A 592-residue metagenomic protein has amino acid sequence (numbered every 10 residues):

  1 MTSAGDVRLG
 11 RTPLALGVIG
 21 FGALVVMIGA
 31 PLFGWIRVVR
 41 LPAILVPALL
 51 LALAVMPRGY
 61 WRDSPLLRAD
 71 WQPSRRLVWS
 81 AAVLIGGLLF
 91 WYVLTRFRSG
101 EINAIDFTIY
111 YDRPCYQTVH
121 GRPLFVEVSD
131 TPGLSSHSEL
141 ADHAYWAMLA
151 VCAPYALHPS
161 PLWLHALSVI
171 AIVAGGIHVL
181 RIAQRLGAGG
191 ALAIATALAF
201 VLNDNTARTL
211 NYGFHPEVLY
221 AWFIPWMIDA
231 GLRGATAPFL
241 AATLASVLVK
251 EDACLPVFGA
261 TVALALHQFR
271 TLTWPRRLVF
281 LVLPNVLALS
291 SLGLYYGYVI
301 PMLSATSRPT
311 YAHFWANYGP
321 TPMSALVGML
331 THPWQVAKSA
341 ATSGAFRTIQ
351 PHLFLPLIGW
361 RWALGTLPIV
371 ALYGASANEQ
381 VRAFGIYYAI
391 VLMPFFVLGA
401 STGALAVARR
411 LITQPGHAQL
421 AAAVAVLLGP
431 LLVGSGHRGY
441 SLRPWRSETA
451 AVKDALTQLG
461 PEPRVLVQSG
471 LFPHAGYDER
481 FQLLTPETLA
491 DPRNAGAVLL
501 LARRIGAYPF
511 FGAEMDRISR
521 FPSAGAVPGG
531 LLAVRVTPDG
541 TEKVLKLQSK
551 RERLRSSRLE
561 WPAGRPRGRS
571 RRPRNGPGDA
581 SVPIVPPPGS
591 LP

Functional and structural regions predicted by a protein language model:
M1-Y92, Q184, R277-V286: Start-transfer (signal-anchor) and selected internal transmembrane alpha helices of multi-pass inner/ER membrane
F21, W79-V83, A191, V282-L289 (+1 more regions): Signature aromatic-anchored transmembrane alpha helix within multi-pass, membrane-resident enzymes that catalyze glycan
L41-P47, G176, L255, L364-L411: Hydrophobic/aromatic-rich transmembrane helices and adjacent perimembrane loops
L88-Y92, F107, R276-P368, S401: Membrane-lumen/periplasm interface segments of specific transmembrane helices in polyprenyl phosphate-linked
Y110-H137, W146, R270: Extracytosolic helix-loop segments that constitute the early lumenal/periplasmic catalytic or substrate-binding loops
A153, W163-L186: Transmembrane-helix motifs of polytopic, lipid-linked glycan transferases
L167-A171, A195-W226, A245-V257, Y388-L392: Multi-pass, polyprenyl lipid-linked donor-dependent membrane glycosyltransferases
H178-R181, A199, E217-T243, T261 (+1 more regions): Specific aromatic-rich, kink-prone transmembrane helix
